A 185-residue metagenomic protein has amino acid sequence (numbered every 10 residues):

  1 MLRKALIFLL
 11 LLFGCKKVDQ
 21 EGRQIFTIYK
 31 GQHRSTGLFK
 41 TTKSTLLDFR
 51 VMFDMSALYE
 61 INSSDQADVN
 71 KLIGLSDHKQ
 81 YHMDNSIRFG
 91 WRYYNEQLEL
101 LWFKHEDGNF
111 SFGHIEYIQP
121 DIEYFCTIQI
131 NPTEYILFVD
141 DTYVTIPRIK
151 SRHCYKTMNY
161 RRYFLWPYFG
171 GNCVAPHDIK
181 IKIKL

Functional and structural regions predicted by a protein language model:
L2-F8: Sec-dependent signal peptide recognition, specifically the positively charged N-region followed immediately by
E21-E99: Secretory/extracellular carbohydrate-interaction modules and structurally similar beta-sandwich "look-alikes"
F49, E123-I130, Y135-L137: Short tryptophan-centered beta-strand motifs in secreted/extracellular beta-sheet-rich domains of glycan-recognition
W102-Y124: Short, aromatic/His-centered strand-loop micro-motif at the edge of beta-sheets
F138-T142: Short strand-turn-strand beta-turns centered on an Asx-Gly dipeptide
I149-H177: Flexible glycan-contacting loops in extracellular carbohydrate-active proteins
